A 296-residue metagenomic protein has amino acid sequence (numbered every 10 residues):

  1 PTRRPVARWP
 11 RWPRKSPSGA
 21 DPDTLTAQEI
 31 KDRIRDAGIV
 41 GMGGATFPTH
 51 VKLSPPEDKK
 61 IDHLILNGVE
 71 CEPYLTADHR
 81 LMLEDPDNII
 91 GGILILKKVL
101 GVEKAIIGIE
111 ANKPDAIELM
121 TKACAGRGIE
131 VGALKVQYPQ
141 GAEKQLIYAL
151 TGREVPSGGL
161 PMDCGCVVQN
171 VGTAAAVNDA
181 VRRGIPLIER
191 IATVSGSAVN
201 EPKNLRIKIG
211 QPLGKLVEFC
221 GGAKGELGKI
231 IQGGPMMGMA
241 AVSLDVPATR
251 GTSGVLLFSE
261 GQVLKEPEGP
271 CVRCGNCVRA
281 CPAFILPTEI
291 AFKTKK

Functional and structural regions predicted by a protein language model:
P1-M42, F47, D58, P114: Acidic low-complexity segments
R11-K15, A45, V51-L53, L75-H79 (+5 more regions): Short acidic, glycine/serine/threonine-rich loops at helix termini
G38, A45-T46, H50-P56, D78-L83 (+2 more regions): Metallocofactor- and cofactor-centric catalytic cores in central/energy metabolism, strongly enriched
L64-D78, A198: Gly-rich Lys/Arg/Thr-decorated short loops/hinges at beta-loop-alpha junctions or inter-strand turns that position
L83-V99: Histidine-anchored nucleotide/phosphate-binding helix
E103-L213, F219-K224, G234: Hydrophobic alpha-helical positions that pack around
I191, F219-G222, K229, G238-V272: A glycine- and small/hydrophobic-rich beta-loop-beta segment that serves as a flexible "lid/hinge" or phosphate-binding
S253-E268, N276-K296: Ferredoxin-type iron-sulfur electron-transfer modules in oxidoreductases and energy-metabolism complexes
